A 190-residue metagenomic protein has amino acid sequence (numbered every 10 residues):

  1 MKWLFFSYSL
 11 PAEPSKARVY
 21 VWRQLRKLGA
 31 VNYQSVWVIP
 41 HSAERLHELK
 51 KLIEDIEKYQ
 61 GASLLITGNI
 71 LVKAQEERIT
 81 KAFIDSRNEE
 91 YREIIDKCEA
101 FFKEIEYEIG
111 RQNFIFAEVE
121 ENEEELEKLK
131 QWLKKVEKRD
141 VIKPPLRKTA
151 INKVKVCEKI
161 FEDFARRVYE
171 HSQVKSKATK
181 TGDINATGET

Functional and structural regions predicted by a protein language model:
M1-L4, P11-F102, E106, W132-L133 (+2 more regions): Positively charged, polar, low-complexity stretches
S9, E121-N122: Short, flexible segments with low predicted structural confidence
L71-V72, T80-K81, R111-V119, K128: Hydrophobic alpha-helical interaction segments
G110-E121, K138-P145: Short acidic, glycine/proline-enriched loop segments that cap or flank alpha-helices
L126-T190: Glycine-rich, aromatic-bearing surface loops/beta-hairpins
